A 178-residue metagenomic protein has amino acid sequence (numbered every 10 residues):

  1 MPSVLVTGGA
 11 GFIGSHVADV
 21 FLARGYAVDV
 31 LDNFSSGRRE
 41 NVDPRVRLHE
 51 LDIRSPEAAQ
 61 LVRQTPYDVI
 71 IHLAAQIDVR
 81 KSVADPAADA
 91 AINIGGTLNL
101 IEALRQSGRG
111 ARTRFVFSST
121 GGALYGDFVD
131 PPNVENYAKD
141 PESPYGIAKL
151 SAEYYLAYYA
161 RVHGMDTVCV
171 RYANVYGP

Functional and structural regions predicted by a protein language model:
M1-V175: N-terminal Rossmann-like NAD(P)+-binding domain of SDR-like oxidoreductases, especially those catalyzing
P178: Substrate-binding strand-loop-helix patch in Rossmann-like NAD(P)-dependent oxidoreductase/epimerase domains
